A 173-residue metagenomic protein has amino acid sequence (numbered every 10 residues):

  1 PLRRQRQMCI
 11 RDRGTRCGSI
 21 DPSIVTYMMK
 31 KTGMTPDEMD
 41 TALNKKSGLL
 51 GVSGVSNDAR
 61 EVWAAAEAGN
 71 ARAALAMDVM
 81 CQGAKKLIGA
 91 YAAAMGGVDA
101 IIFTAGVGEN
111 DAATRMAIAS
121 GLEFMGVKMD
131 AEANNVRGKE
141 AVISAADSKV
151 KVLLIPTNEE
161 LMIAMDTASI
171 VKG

Functional and structural regions predicted by a protein language model:
P1-I10: Single conserved hydrophobic/aromatic residue that forms the stacking wall/gate of nucleotide- or nucleobase-binding
Q7, S47, V107: Glycine-rich beta-alpha junction loops
R13-M28: Mobile gating loops/cap/lid regions near enzyme active sites that modulate substrate access
T26-K31, S169: Short glycine/serine- and small hydrophobic-enriched flexible loop segments
M29-V55: Oxyanion-binding "anion nests"
T32-E38, A66-R72, K139, G173: Short, glycine- and charge-enriched coil/turn segments that flank and shape catalytic ligand pockets
T41, G48-V52, A59-A94: Adenine-nucleotide phosphate-binding core of ATP-dependent small-molecule kinases
A73-A94, V98, I102, G108-G173: Internal helix-turn-beta structural module
